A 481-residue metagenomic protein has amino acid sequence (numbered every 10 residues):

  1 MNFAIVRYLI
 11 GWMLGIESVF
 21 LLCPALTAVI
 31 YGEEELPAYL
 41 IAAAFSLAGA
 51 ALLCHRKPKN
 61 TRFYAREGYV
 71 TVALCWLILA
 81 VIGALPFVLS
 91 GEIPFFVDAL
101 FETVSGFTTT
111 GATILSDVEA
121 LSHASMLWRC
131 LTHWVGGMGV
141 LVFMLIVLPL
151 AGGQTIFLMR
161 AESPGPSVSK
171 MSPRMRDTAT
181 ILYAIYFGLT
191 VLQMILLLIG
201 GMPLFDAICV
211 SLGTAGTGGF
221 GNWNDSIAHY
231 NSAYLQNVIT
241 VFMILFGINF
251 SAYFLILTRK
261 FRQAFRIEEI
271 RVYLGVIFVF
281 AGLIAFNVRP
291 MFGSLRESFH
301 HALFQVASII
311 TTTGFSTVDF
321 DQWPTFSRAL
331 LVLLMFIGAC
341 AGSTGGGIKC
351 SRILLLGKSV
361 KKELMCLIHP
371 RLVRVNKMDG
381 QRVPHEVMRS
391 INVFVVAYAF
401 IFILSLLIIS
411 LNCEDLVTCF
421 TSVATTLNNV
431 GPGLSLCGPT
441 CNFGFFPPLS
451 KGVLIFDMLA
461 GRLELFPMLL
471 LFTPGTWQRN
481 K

Functional and structural regions predicted by a protein language model:
M1-K481: Membrane-proximal intracellular helices of multi-pass ion channels
